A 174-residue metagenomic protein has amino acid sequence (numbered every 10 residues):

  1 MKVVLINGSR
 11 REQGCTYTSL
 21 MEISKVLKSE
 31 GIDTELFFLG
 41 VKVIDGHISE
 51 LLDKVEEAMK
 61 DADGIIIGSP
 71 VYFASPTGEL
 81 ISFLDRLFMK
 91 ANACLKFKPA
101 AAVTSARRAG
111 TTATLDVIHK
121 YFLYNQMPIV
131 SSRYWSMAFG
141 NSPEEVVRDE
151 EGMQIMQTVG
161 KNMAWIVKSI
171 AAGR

Functional and structural regions predicted by a protein language model:
M1-A91, P143-R174: N-terminal beta1-alpha1-beta2 submodule of the flavodoxin-like/Rossmannoid cofactor-binding fold
K96-F139, E151-I155: Short, glycine-/small-residue-rich phosphate/pyrophosphate-handling segment
